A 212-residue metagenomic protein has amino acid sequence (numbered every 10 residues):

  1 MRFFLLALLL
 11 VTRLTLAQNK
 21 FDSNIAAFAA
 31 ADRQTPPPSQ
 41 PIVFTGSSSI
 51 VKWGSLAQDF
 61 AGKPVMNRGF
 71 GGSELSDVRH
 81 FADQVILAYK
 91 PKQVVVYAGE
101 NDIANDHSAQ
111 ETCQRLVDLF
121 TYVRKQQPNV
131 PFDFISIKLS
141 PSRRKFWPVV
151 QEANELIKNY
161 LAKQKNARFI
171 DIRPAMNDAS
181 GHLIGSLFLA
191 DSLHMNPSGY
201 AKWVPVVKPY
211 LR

Functional and structural regions predicted by a protein language model:
M1-V43, G54, Q58-D59: N-terminal secretory targeting modules
T35-P38, D59-F60, L87-A88, K125-Q126 (+1 more regions): Extracellular/periplasmic catalytic domains that process cell-envelope and extracellular macromolecules
V43-T45, M66: Conserved beta-strand elements of the Class I
I50-M66, L75-C113, D133, I137-P141: Oxyanion-hole/transition-state-stabilizing segment in secreted/luminal serine hydrolases and related acyltransferases
N67-S73, P197: A short acidic, glycine-rich active-site loop that binds or catalyzes chemistry on phosphate/adenosine moieties
Q110-L119, V149-N154: Charged helix-capping and loop-helix junction motifs
Q127-P131: A short helix->loop->beta-strand "cap" motif at the edges of active sites that frequently abuts
P141-R212: Catalytic His-Asp segment of secreted/periplasmic serine-dependent ester chemistry enzymes
